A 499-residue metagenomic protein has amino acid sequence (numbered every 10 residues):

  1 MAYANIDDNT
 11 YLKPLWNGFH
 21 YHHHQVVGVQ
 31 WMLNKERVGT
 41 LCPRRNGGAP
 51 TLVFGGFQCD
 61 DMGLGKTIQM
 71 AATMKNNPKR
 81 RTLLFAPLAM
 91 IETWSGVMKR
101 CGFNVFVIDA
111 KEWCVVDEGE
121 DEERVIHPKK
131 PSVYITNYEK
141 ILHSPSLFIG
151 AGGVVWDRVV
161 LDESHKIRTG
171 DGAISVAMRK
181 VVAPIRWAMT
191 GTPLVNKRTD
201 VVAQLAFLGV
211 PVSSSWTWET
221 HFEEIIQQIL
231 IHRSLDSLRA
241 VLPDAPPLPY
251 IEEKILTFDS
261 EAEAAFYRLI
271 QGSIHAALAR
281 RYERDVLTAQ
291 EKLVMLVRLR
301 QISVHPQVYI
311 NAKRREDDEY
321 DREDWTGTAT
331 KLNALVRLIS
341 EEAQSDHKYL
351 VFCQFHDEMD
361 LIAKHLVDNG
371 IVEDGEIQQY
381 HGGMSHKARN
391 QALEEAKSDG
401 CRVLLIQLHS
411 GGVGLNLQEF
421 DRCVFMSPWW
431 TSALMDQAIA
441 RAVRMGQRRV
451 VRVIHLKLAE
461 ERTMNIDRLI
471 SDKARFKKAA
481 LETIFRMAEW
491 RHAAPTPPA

Functional and structural regions predicted by a protein language model:
A2-Y3, T51-G55, D61-M62, I68-P78 (+4 more regions): Conserved Helicase C-terminal RecA-like lobe
Y3-F57: Conserved pre-motif I regulatory segment
R80-C101, F355-D357: Conserved Walker A/P-loop ATP-binding site and its immediately adjacent core in helicase/helicase-like ATPase domains
I91-W113, L208-P211, G370: Conserved helix-turn-beta segment of the N-terminal RecA-like "Helicase ATP-binding" lobe in SF1/SF2 helicases
V116-K129, V133, Y138-V155: Conserved helix/coil segment N-terminal to the catalytic DExD/H
I135-K140, F148-G152, A173-A183, A188 (+4 more regions): Inter-lobe coupling linker of SF2 helicases/translocases
H143-P145, N196-R198, M359-D360, L404-D421 (+2 more regions): SF2 helicase motor core recognition
W430-I439, V443-A499: A conserved SF2-helicase RecA2
